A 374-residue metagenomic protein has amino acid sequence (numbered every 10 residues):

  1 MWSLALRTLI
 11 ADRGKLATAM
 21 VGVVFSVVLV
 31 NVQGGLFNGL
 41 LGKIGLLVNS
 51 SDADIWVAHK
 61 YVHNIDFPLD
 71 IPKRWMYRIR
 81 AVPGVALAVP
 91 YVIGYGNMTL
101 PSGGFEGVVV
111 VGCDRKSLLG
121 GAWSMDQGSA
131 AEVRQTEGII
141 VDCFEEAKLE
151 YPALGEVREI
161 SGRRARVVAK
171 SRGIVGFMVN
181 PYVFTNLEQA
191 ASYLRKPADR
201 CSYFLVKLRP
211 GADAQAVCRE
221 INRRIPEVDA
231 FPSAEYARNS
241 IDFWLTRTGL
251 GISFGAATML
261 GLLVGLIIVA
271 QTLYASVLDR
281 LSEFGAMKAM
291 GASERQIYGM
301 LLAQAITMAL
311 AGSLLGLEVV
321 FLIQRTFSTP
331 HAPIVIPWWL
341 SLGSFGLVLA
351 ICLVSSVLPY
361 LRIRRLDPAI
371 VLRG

Functional and structural regions predicted by a protein language model:
M1-V28, L41, L46, I241 (+2 more regions): N-terminal Sec/SRP start-transfer signal
T8, A275-E283, Q296-S313, S344: Start (N-cap) of specific transmembrane helices in multi-pass transporter permeases
A19-L29, G251-Q271, A305-G312, G316 (+3 more regions): Alpha-helical transmembrane segments of integral membrane proteins
M20, V24, V28-G107, Q127-S129 (+2 more regions): Hydrophobic, regular-secondary-structure patches
L36, I44, V217-I267, S276-D279 (+5 more regions): Peri-transmembrane interface segments
V82, E145-A147, V157-F254, G261: Mechanotransmission and gating elements of multispan inner-membrane complexes involved in transport and envelope
Y91-G94, P101-K116, G121-Q189: Hydrophobic secondary-structure segments that place a key small or acidic residue at a functional site
G299-M300, L310-L349, V357-I370: Short helix-loop junctions at transmembrane helix boundaries
